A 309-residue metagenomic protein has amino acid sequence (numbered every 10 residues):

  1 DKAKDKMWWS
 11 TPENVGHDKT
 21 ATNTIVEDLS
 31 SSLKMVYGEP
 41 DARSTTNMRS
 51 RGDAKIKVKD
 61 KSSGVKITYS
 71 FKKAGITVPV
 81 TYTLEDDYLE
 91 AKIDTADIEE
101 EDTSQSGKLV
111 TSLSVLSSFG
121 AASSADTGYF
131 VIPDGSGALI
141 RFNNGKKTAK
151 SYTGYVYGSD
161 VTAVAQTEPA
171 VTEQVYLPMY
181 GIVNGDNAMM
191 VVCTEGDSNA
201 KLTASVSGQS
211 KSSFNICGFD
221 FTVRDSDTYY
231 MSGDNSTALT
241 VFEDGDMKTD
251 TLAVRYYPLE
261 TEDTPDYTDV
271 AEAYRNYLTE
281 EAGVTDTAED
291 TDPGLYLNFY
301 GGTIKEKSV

Functional and structural regions predicted by a protein language model:
D1-V309: Carbohydrate-recognition beta-sandwich/jelly-roll modules in extracellular/periplasmic carbohydrate-active proteins
